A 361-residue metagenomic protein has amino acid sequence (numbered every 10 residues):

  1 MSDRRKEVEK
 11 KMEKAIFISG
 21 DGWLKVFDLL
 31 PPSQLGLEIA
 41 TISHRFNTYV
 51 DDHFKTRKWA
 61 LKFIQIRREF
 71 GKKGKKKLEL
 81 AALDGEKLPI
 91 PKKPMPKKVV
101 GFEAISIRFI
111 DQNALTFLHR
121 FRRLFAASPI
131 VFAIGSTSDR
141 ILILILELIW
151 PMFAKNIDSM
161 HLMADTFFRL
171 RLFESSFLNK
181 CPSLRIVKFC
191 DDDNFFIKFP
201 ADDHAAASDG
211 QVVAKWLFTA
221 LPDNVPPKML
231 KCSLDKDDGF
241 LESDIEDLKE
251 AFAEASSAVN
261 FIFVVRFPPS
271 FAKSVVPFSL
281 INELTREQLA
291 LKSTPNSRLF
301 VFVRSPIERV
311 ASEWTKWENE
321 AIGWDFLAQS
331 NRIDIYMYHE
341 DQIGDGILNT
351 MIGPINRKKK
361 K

Functional and structural regions predicted by a protein language model:
M1-K361: The conserved beta-strand core of Leucine-Rich Repeat
